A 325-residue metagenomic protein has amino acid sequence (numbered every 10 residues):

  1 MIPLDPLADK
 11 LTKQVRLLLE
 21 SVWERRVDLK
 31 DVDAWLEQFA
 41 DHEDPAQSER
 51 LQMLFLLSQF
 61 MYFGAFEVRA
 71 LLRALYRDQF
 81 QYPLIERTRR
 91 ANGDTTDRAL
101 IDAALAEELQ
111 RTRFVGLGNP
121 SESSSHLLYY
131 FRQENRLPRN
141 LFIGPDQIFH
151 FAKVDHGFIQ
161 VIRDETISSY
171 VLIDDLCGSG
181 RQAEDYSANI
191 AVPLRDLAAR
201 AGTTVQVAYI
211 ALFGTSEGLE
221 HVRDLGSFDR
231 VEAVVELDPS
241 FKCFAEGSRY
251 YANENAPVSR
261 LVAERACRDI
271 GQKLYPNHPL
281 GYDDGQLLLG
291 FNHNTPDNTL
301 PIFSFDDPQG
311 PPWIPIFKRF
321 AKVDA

Functional and structural regions predicted by a protein language model:
M1-A325: PRPP-associated nucleotide enzymes
